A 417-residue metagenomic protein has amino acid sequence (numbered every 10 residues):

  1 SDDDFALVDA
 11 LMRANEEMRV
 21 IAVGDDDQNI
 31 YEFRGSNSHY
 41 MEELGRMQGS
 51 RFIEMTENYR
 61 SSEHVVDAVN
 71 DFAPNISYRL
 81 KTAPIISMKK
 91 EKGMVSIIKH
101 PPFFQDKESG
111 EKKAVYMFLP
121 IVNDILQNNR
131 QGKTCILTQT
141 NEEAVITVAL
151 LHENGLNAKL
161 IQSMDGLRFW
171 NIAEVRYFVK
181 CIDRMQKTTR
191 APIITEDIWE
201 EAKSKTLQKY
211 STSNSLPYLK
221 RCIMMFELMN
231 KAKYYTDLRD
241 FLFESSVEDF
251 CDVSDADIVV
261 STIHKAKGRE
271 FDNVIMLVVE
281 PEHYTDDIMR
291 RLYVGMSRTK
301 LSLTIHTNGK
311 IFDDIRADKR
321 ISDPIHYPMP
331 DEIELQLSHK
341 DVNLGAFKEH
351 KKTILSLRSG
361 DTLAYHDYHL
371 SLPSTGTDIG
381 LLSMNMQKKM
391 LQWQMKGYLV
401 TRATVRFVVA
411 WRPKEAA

Functional and structural regions predicted by a protein language model:
D2-G110: Conserved RecA-like helicase ATPase core segment that couples NTP binding/hydrolysis to strand translocation
D4, N37, A114, F118 (+2 more regions): Amphipathic coiled-coil/heptad-repeat helices and related helical stalk/stem segments that mediate oligomerization
E16, D26, Q162-L167, P281 (+1 more regions): Short, acidic/turn-prone active-site loops that include or flank metal/cofactor- and phosphate-binding residues
F52-E54, S77, K81-I85, D124 (+4 more regions): Flexible, surface-exposed loop/gating regions in the mature catalytic domains of secreted/periplasmic hydrolases
E63, K133-R291, M296-T304, G309 (+1 more regions): Core RecA-like ATPase module of SF1/SF2 helicases and allied nucleic-acid translocases
I86-M94, I98, N123-N129, M185-L216 (+1 more regions): Extended, charge-rich low-complexity interaction segments
Q105-R130: Conserved interdomain hinge at the start of the Helicase C-terminal
D313, A317-A417: Conserved active-site motif detector
